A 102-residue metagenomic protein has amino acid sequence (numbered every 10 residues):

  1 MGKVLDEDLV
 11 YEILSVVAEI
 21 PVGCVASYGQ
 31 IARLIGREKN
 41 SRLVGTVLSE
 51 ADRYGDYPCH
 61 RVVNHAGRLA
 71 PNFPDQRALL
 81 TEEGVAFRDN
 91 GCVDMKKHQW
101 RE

Functional and structural regions predicted by a protein language model:
G2-E102: Nucleic acid-binding interface residues in structured DNA/RNA-binding domains, emphasizing the DNA-engaging scaffolds
